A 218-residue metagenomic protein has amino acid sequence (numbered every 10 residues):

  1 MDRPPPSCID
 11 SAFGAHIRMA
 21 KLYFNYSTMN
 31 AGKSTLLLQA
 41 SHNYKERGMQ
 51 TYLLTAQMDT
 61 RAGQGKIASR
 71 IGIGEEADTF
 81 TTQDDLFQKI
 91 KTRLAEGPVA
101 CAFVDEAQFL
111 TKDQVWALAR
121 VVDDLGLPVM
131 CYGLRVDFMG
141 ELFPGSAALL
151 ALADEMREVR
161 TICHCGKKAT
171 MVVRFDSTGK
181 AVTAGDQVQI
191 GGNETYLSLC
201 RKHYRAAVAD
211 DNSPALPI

Functional and structural regions predicted by a protein language model:
R3-R18: Short, Lys/Arg-enriched N-terminal segments with co-localized hydrophobic residues within the first ~10-30 amino acids
H16-R93, D137-A148, E158-T161, A181-T183 (+1 more regions): Conserved P-loop
A40, D113-V121, G145: A short acidic, amphipathic alpha-helical/loop segment
A102-F103: Walker B beta-strand of ABC/ABC-like P-loop ATPase nucleotide-binding domains, specifically the conserved hydrophobic
E106: Walker B catalytic acidic pair
F109-L110: Residues immediately C-terminal
V122-G145: Sensor-1/coupling segment of RecA-like P-loop NTPase cores
R160-T178: Conserved AAA+ ATPase core "coupling" helix
